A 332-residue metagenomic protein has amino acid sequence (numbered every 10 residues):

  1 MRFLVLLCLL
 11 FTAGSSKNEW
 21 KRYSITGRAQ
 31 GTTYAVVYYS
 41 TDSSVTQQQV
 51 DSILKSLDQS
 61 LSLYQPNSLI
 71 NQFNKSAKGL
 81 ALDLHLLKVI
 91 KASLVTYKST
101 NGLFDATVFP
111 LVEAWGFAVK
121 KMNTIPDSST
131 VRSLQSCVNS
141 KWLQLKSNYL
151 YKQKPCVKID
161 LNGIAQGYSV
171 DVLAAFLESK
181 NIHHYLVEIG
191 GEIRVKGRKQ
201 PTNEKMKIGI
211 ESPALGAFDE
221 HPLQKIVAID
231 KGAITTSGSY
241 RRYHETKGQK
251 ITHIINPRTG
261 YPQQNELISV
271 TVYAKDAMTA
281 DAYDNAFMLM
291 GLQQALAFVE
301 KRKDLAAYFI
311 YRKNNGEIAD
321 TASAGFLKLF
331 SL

Functional and structural regions predicted by a protein language model:
M1-L7: Sec-dependent signal peptide recognition, specifically the positively charged N-region followed immediately by
F3, A13-L332: Mature catalytic core of soluble alpha/beta enzymes
